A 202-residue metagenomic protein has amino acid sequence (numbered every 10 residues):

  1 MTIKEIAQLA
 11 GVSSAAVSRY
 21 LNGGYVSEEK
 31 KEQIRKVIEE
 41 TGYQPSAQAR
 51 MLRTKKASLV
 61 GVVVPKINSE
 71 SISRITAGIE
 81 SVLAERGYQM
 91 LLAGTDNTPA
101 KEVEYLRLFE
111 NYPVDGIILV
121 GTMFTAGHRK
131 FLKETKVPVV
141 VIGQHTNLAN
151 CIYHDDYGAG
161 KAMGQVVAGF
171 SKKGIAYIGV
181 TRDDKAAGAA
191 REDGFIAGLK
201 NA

Functional and structural regions predicted by a protein language model:
M1-S58: N-terminal helix-turn-helix DNA-binding module of bacterial transcription factors
N22-G24, K66-S69, T181-A186: Short histidine/acidic/glycine/proline-rich micro-motifs that form metal- and phosphate-coordinating active-site loops
E40, S81-R86, E134-V141, H145-A202: Bacterial carbohydrate/catabolite-sensing allosteric modules
Q44-G116, D193-I196, K200: Amphipathic helical "hinge" segments at domain boundaries
D96-P99, V120-T125, H145-T146: Short beta->alpha connector loops
V114-V120, G174-G179: Periplasmic-binding protein-like
F124-T135: Active-site-adjacent beta->alpha loops and helix N-cap segments on the catalytic face of soluble alpha/beta enzymes
